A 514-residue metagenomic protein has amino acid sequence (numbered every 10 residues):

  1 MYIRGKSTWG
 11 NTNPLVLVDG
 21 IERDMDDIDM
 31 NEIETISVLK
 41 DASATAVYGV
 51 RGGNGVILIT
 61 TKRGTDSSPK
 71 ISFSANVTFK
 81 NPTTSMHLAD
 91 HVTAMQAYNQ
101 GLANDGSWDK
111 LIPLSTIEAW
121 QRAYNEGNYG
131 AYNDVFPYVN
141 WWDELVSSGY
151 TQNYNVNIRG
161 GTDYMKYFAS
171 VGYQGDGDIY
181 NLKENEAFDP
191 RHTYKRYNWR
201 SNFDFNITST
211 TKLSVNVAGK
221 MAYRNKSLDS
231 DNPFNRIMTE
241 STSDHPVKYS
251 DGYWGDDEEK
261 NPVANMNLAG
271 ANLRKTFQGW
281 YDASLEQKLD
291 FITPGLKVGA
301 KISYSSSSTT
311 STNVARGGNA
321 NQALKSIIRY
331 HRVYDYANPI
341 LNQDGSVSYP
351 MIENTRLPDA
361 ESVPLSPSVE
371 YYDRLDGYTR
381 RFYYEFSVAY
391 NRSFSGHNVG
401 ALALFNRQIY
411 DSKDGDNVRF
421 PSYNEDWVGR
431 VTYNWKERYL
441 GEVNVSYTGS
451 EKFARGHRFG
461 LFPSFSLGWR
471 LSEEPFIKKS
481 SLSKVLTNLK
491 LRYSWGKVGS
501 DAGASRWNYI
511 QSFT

Functional and structural regions predicted by a protein language model:
M1, K6-P14, I21-D26, S43-Q278 (+2 more regions): Membrane-proximal, glycine/serine-rich, low-complexity loop/turn segments characteristic of large bacterial
N13, N202-T211, V217-M221, N225-S230 (+2 more regions): Extracellular/periplasmic, surface-exposed regions of secreted and cell-surface proteins
M30, G53, T193-Y197, P421-S422 (+1 more regions): Short, conserved loop/turn and helix-capping segments at secondary-structure boundaries that abut family-defining
K40: Short loop/edge segments at beta-strand edges and connector loops that shape dinucleotide/nucleotide cofactor-binding
